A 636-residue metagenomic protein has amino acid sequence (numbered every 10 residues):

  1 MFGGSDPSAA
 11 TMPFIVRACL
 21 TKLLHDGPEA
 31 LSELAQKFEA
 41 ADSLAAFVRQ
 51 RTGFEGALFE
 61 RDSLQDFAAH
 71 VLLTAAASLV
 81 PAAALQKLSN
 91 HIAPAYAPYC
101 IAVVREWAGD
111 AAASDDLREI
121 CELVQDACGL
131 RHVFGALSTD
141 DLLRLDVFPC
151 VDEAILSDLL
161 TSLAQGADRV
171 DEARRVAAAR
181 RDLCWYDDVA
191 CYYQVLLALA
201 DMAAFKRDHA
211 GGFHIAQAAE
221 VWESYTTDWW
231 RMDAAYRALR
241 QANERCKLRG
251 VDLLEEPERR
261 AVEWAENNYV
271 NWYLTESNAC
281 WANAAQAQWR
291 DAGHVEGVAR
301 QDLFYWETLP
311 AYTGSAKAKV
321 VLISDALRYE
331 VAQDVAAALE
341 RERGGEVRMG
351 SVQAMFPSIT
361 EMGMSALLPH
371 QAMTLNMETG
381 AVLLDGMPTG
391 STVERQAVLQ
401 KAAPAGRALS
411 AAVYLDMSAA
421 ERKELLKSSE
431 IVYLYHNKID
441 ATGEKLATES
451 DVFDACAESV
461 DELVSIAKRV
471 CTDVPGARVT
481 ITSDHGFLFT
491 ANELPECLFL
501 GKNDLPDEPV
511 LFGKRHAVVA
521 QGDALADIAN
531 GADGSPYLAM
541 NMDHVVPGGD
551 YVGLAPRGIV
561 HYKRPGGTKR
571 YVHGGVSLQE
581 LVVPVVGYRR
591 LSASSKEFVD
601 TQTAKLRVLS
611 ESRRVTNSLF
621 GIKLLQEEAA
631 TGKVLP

Functional and structural regions predicted by a protein language model:
M1-K319, R328-V479, S483-P636: …; additionally, a secondary subgroup of soluble metalloenzymes is captured
D325: Ligand-binding pocket scaffold of soluble enzyme catalytic domains
